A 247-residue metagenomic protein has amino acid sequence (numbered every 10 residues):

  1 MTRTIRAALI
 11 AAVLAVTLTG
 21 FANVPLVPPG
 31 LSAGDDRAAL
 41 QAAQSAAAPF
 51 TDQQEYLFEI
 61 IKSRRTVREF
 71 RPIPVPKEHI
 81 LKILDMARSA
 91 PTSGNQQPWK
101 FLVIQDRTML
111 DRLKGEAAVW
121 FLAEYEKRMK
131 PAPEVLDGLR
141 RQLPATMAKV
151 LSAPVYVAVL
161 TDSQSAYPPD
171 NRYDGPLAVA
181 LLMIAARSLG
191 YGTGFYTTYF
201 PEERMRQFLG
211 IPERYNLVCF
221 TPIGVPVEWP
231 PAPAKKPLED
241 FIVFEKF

Functional and structural regions predicted by a protein language model:
T2-A8, V16-F247: Acidic, surface-exposed loops and disordered segments
